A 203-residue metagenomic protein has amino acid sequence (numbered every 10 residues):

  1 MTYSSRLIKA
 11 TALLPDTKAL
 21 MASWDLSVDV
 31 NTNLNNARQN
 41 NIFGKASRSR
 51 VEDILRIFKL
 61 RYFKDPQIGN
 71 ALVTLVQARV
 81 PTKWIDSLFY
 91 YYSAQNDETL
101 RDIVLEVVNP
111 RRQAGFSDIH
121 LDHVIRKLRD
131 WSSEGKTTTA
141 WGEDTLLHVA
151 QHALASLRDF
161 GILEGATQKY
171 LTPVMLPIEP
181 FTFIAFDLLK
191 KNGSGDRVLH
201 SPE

Functional and structural regions predicted by a protein language model:
M1-P110, I119: Eukaryotic partner-binding/assembly regions in large regulatory complexes
A46-D53, E143-D159: Short amphipathic alpha-helical interaction segments
Q95-I103, A114-H123, D144-A155: Short, well-structured alpha-helical interface segments that form or flank functional binding sites
V107, W131-G135, F160, E164: A short secondary-structure junction motif
A114, S132-D144, A166-T167: Inter-helical turn/loop segments and adjacent helix faces that build the functional surface of alpha-helical bundle
D118-H120, I162-A166: A structural signal for short, well-ordered beta-strand segments and their strand-loop junctions that often border
D118-K136: DNA-recognition alpha helix
E164-E203: Accessory, usually C-terminal, subdomains that scaffold auxiliary metal cofactors
